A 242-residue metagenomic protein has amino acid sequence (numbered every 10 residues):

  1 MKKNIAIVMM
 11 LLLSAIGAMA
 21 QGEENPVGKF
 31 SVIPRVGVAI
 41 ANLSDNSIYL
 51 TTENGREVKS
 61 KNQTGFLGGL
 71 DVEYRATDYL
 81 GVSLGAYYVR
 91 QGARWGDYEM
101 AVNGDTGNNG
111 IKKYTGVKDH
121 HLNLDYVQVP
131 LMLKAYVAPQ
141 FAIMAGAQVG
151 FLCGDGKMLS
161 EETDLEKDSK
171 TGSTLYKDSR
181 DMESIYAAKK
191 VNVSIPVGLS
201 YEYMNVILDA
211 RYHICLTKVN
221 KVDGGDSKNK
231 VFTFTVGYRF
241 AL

Functional and structural regions predicted by a protein language model:
I5, A18-R35, V191: Outer-membrane beta-barrel biogenesis signature
I5-S14: Sec-dependent N-terminal signal peptides
V27, R75-T77, A138, M204-V206 (+1 more regions): Outer-membrane beta-barrel channels and translocator barrels
F30, F66, L80, V127 (+3 more regions): Hydrophobic core residues within well-ordered beta-strands of beta-rich domains
P34-V38, G68-Y74, A86-Y88, V129-A135 (+4 more regions): Residues on the lipid-exposed face of transmembrane beta-strands in outer-membrane beta-barrel proteins
N42-Q63, Q91-D125, L152-N192, P196 (+2 more regions): Extracellular/periplasm-exposed beta-strand and loop segments of Gram-negative cell-envelope proteins, dominated by
